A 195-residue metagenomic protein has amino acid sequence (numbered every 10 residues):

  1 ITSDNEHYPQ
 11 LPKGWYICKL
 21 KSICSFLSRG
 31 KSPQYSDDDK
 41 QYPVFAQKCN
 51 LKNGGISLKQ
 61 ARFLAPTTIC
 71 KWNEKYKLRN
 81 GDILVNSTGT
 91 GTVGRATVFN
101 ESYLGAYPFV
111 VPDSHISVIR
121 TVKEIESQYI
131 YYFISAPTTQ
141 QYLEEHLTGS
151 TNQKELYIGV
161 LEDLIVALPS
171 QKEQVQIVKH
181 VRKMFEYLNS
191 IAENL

Functional and structural regions predicted by a protein language model:
I1, P33-Q41, S57-Q60, E145-L147 (+1 more regions): Short coil/turn segments at secondary-structure boundaries
I1-K31, A167-L195: Non-catalytic DNA-recognition/assembly elements of restriction-modification systems
L11-C24, N86, A96, I119-I134 (+2 more regions): Catalytic cores of nucleotide-enabled group-transfer and carboxylate-activating enzymes in metabolic and assembly-line
Y16-I56, T68-N73, T90-T92: Low-complexity, Lys/Gly-biased intrinsically disordered segments
Q47, Q140, Q153, Q171-Q174: Glutamine-centric residue-chemistry signal
N50-L64, Y107-F109: Short, basic/aromatic beta-hairpin or loop at an interaction surface
P66, N73-S135, Y157: A short beta-sheet element
Y107-S117, L143, T148-P169: A short glycine-rich beta-alpha junction/loop motif
